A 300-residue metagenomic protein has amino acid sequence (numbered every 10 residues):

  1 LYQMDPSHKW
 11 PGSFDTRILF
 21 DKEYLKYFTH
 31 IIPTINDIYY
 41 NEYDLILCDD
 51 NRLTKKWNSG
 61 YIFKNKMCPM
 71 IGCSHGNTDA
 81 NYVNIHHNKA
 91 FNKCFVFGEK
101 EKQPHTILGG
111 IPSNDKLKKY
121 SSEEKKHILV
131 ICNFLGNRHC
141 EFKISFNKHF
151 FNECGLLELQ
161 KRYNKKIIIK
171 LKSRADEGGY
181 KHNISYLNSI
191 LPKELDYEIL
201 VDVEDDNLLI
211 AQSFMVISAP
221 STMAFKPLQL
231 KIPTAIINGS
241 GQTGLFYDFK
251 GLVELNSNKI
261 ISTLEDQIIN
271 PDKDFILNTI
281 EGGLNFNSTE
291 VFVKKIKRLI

Functional and structural regions predicted by a protein language model:
L1-K116: Active-site and donor-binding regions of nucleotide-sugar-utilizing enzymes
Y2-P6, D50-N51, S74-G76, G110-P112 (+3 more regions): Short loop/turn segments at strand-loop or loop-helix junctions that form parts of catalytic or ligand-binding pockets
T16-I18, I31, K56-G60, K143-E158 (+3 more regions): Well-ordered, non-membrane alpha-helical segments in soluble/globular domains
Y27-T34, D196-D202, K250-Q267: Short acidic-hydrophobic, aromatic-tinged amphipathic segments that line or gate anion-handling sites
I32-P33, R174-L230: Donor nucleotide-activated moiety binding/catalytic core segment of transferases that use nucleotide-activated donors
L108, N188, T222-F286: Catalytic binding pocket for nucleotide-activated donors in carbohydrate/polymer assembly enzymes
N114-S189: Conserved catalytic-core segment of nucleotide-activated headgroup transferases in glycan assembly
G283-I300: C-terminal alpha-helical cap of glycosyltransferases
